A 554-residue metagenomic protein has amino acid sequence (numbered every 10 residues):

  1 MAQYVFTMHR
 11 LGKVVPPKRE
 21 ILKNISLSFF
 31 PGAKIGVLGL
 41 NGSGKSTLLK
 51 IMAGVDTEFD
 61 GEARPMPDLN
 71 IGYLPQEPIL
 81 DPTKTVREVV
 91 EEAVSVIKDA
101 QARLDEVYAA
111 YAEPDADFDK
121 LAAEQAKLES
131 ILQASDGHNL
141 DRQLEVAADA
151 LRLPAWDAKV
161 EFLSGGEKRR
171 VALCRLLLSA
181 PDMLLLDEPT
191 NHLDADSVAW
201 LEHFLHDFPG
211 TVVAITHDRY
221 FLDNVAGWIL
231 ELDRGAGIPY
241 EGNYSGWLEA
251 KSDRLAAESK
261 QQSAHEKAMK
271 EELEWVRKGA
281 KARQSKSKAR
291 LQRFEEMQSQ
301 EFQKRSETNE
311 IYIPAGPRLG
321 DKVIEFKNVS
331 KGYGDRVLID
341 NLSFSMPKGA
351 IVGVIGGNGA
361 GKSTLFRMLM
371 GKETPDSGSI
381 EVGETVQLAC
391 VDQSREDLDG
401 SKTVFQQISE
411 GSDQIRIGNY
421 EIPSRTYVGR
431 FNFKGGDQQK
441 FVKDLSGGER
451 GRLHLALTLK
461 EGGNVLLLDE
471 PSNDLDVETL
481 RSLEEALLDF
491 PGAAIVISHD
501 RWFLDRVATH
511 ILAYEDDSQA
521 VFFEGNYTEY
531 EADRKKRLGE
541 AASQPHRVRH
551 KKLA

Functional and structural regions predicted by a protein language model:
M1-S263, E307, I313-A554: ABC ATP-binding cassette signature C-motif
A250-R293, M297-K304: Intracellular alpha-helical coupling/juxtamembrane segments of multi-pass membrane proteins
